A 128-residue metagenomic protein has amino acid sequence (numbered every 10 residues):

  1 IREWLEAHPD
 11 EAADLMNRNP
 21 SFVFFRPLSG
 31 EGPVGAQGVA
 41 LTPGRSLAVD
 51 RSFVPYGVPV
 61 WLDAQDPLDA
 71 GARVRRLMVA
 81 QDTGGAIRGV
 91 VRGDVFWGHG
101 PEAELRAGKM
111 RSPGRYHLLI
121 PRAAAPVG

Functional and structural regions predicted by a protein language model:
I1-G128: Solvent-exposed, well-ordered loop and adjacent helix/strand elements within mature globular domains that form
